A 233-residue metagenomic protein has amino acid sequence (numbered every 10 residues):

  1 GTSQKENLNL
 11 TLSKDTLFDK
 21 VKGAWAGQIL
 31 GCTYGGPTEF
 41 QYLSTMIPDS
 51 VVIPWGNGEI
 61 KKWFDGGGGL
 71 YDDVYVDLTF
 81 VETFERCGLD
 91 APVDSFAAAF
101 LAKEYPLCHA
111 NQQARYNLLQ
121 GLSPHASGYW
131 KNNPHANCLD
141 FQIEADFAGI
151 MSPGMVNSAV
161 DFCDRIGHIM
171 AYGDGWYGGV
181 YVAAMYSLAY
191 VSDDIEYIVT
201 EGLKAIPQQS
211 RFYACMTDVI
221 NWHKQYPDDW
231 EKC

Functional and structural regions predicted by a protein language model:
G1-K5: Bacterial Sec-dependent signal peptides at the C-terminal "C-region" and cleavage site
N7-S13, L17, L118-L119, S127-A136 (+3 more regions): Accessory "access/gating" subregions that flank catalytic or transport cores
L12-C32: Mature N-terminal segment immediately following signal peptide/propeptide cleavage in secreted/periplasmic
T16, G27, F64-L70: Short active-site loop at a secondary-structure junction that contains or immediately precedes the catalytic residue(s)
F18, G69-Y71, V76, V81-V180 (+1 more regions): Active-site cavity-forming subdomains of large catalytic enzyme subunits
Q28-F40, F147-I150: Alpha-helical support elements that line or immediately flank enzyme active sites and cofactor-binding pockets
G35, E39, L43, Y75 (+4 more regions): N-terminal, motif-rich segments that launch catalysis or mediate targeting to/interaction with membranes, typified by
P37-G68, V74-D77, D94-C108: Active-site-surrounding "flap" and adjacent substrate/cofactor-binding loops of secreted or lumenal enzymes, prototyped
